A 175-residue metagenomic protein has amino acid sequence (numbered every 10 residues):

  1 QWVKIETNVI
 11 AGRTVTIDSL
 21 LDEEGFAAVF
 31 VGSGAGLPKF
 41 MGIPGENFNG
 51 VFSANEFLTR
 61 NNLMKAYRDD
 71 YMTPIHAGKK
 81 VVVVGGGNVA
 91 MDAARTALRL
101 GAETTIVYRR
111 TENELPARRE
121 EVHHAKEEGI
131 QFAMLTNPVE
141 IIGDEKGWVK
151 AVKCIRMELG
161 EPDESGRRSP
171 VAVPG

Functional and structural regions predicted by a protein language model:
Q1-K39, K65-D70, R99-G175: A Rossmann-like FAD-binding core segment of flavoenzymes
V3-E6, P38-L100: Glycine-rich dinucleotide-binding loop and its adjacent helix/turn
